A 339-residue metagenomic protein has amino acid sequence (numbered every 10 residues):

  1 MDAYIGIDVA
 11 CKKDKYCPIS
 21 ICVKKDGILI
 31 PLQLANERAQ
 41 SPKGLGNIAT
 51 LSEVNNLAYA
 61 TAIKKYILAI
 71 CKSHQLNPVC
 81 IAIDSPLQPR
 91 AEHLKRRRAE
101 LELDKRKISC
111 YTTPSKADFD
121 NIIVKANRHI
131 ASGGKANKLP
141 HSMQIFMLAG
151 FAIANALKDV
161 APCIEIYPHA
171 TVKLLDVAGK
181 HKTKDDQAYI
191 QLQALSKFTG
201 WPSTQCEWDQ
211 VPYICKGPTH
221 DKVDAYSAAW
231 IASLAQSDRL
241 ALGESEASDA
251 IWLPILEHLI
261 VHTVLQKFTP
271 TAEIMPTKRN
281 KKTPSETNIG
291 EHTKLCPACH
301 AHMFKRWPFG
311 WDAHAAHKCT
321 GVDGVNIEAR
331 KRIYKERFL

Functional and structural regions predicted by a protein language model:
M1-I5, V9-T277: RNase H-like (RuvC/DEDD) metal-dependent nuclease/polynucleotide-processing core
P114-K116, P284, P308: Short linear motifs centered on Gly/Pro in flexible linkers and helix caps
M275, R337-L339: Short intrinsically disordered terminal tails
P276-T287: Short Lys/Arg-rich cationic patches that frequently serve as NLS/NoLS or arginine-rich RNA/DNA-binding motifs
G290-E291, H314: Flanking scaffold residues of small Cys/His-coordinated metal-binding clusters
C296-C299: Short cysteine-rich clusters marking metal-coordination/redox-active sites
W307-R330, Y334: C-terminal recognition-helix end and immediately following basic linker of small zinc-binding "finger" domains
